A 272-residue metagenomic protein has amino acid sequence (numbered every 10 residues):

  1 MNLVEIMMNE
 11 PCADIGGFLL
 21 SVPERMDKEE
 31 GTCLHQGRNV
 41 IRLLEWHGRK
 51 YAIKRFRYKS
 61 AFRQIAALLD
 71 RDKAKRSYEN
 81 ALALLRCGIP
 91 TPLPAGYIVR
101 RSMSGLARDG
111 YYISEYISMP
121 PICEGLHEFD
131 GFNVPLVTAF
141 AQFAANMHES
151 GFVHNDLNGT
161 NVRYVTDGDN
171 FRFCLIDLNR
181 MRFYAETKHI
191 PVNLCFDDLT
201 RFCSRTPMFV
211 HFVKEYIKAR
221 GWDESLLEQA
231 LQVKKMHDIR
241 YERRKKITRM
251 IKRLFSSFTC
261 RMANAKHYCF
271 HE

Functional and structural regions predicted by a protein language model:
M1-G31, R244-C269: Juxta-kinase regulatory segment immediately upstream of eukaryotic protein kinase catalytic domains
L20-P120, A145, E149-S150, E272: Conserved ATP-binding subdomain of kinase catalytic cores across diverse folds
I41-L44, G48, A52, Q142-F183: Active-site acidic catalytic loop and adjacent metal/ATP-binding pocket of ATP-dependent phosphoryl transfer enzymes
F62-A67, E124-E128, E186-I190: Short acidic, glycine/proline-rich loop/turn micro-motifs
A67-A74, D130-V137, V192: Flexible, glycine- and charge-enriched loops at secondary-structure boundaries
R76, A139, M208: Charged catalytic carboxylate motif
N80-P90, E124-T160: Conserved kinase catalytic-core helix
F171-Y268: C-lobe/activation-segment region of protein kinase-like
